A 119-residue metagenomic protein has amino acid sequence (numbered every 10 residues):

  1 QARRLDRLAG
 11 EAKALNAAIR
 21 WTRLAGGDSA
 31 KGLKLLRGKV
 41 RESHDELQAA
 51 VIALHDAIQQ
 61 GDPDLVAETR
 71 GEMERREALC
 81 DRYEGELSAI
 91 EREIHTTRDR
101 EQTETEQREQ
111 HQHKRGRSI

Functional and structural regions predicted by a protein language model:
Q1-I119: Extended intrinsically disordered terminal tails
